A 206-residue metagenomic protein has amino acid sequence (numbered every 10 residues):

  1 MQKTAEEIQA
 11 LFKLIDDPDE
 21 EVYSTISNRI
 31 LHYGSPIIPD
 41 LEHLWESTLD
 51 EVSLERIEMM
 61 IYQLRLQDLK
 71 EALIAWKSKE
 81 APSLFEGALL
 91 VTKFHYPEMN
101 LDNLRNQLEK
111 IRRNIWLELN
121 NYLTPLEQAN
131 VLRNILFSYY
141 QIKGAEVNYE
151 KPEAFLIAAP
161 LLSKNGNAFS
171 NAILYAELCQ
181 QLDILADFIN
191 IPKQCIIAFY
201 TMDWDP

Functional and structural regions predicted by a protein language model:
M1-P206: A structural boundary/capping signal
